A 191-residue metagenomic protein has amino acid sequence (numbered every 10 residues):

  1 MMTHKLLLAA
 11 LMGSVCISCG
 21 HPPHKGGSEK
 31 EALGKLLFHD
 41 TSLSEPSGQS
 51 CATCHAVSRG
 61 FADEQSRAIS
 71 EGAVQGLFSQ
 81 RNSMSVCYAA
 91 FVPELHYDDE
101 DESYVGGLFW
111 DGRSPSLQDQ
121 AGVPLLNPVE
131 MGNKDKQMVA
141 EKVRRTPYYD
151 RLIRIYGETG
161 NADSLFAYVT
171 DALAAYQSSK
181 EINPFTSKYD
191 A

Functional and structural regions predicted by a protein language model:
M1-T3: N-terminal secretory signal peptides that target proteins for export/translocation
K5-S14: Sec-dependent N-terminal signal peptides
C19-A191: Periplasmic c-type cytochrome electron-transfer domains
